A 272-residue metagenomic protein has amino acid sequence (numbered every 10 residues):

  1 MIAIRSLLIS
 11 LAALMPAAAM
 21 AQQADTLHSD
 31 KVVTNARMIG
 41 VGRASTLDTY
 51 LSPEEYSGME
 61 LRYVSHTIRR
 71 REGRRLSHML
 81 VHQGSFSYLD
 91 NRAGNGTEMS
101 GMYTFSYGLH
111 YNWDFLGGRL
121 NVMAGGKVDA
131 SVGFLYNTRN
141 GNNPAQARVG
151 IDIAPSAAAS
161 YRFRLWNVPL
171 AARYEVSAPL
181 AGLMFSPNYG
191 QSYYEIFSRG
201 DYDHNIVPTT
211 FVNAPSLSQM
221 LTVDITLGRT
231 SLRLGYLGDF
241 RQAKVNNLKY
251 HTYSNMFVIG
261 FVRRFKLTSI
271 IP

Functional and structural regions predicted by a protein language model:
Q22-M79: Short glycine/proline- and aromatic-enriched beta-strand/turn motifs that initiate or cap beta-hairpins
Q23-V33, R69-M79, N112-V122, R164-A172 (+2 more regions): Short loop/turn motifs that connect adjacent beta-strands in outer-membrane beta-barrel proteins
R37-S45, L80-Y88, A124-F134, A159 (+2 more regions): Transmembrane beta-barrel strands of outer-membrane/channel proteins
L47-E55, L89-E98, N140-Q146, N205-T209 (+2 more regions): Extracellular loop and loop/strand-boundary signature of outer-membrane beta-barrel proteins
E55-Y63, T97-F105, L120, A145-P155 (+2 more regions): Residues that define the transmembrane beta-barrel architecture of outer-membrane proteins
L61-R71, F105-W113, G126, P155-Y161 (+3 more regions): Residues on the lipid-exposed face of transmembrane beta-strands in outer-membrane beta-barrel proteins
N142-R229: Outer-membrane beta-barrel transmembrane domain signature
Y253-P272: Outer-membrane beta-barrel "beta-signal"
